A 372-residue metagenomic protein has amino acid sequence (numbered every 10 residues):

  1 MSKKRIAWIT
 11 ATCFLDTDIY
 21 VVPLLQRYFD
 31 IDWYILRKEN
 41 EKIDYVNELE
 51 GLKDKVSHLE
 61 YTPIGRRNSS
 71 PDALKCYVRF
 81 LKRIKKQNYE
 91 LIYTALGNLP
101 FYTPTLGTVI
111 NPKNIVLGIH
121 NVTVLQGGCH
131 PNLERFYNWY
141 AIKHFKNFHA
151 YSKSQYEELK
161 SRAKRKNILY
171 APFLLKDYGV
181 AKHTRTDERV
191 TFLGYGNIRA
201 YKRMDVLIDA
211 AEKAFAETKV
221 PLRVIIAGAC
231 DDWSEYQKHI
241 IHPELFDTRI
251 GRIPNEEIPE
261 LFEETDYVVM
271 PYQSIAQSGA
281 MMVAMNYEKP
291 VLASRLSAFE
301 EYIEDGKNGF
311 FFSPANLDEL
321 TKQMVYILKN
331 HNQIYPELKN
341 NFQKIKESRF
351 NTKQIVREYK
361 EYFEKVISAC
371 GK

Functional and structural regions predicted by a protein language model:
A7-T10, S69-A73, F80-F101, N114-V116: Short N-terminal targeting/anchoring amphipathic segment
L15-I19, Y77, L91-P112, A276: An aromatic- and histidine-rich active-site surface loop
K143-V180: Donor nucleotide-sugar binding/catalytic pocket of nucleotide-sugar-dependent glycosyltransferases
R185-K202, I208-E212, I225: Conserved donor-binding/catalytic core segment of Leloir-type glycosyltransferases
E235-P259: Nucleotide-activated donor-binding/catalytic signature segment of Leloir-type glycosyltransferases, i.e., the conserved
P290-A293: Short hydrophobic beta-strand element within catalytic cores of glycosyltransferases and related nucleotide-activated
D305-G306, F310-L317, Y326-N332: Conserved acidic donor-binding segment of nucleotide-sugar-dependent glycosyltransferases
Q333-V366: A charged, aromatic-enriched C-terminal amphipathic alpha-helix characteristic of glycosyltransferases across folds
